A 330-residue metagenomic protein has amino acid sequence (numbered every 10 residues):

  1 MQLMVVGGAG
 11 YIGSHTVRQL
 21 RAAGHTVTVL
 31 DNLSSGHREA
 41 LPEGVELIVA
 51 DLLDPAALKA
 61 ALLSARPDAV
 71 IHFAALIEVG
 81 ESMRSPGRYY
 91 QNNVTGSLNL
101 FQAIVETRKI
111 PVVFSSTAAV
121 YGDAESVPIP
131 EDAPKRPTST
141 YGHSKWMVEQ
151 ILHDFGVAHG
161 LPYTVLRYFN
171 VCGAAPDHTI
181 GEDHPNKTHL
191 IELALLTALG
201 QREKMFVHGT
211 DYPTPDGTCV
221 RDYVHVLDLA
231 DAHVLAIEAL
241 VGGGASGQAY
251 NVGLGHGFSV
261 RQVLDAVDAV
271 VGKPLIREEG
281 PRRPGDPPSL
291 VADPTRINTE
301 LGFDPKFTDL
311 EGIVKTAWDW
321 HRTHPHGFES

Functional and structural regions predicted by a protein language model:
M1-A174: N-terminal Rossmann-like NAD(P)+-binding domain of SDR-like oxidoreductases, especially those catalyzing
R38, F169-L190, G200-R221: Short, flexible, glycine-rich and Lys/Arg-enriched loop motifs at helix boundaries that contact anionic partners
E46, R84, R88, E125-S126 (+9 more regions): Short capping/connector residues at structural and topological boundaries
A50, D54, D183-K187, H256 (+2 more regions): Residue-level signature of the cytosolic catalytic core of signaling kinases
A56, A60, T95-N99, W146 (+6 more regions): Short, contiguous clusters of charged residues that form electrostatic/catalytic patches at enzyme active sites, used
Y90, T138-W146, I180, H184-E192 (+1 more regions): Short-chain dehydrogenase/reductase
L193, L199-S330: C-terminal substrate-binding subdomain of Rossmann-fold SDR/epimerase-dehydratase oxidoreductases
